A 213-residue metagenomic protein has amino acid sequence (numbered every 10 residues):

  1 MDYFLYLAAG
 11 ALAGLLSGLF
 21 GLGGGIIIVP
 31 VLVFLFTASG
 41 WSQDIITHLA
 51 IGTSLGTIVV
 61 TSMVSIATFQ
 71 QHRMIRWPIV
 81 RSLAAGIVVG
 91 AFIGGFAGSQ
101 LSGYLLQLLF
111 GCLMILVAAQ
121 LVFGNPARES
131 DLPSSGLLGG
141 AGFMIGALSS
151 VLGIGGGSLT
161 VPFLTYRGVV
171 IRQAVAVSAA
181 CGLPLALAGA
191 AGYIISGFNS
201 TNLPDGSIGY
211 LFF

Functional and structural regions predicted by a protein language model:
M1-G23, I27-H48, T53, S62-V151 (+3 more regions): Juxtamembrane transmembrane-helix boundary motif
I58-V60: A structural-propensity feature for long, helix-poor, extended segments
I154: Conserved, well-structured core segments that form the ligand-binding/active-site neighborhood of functional domains
